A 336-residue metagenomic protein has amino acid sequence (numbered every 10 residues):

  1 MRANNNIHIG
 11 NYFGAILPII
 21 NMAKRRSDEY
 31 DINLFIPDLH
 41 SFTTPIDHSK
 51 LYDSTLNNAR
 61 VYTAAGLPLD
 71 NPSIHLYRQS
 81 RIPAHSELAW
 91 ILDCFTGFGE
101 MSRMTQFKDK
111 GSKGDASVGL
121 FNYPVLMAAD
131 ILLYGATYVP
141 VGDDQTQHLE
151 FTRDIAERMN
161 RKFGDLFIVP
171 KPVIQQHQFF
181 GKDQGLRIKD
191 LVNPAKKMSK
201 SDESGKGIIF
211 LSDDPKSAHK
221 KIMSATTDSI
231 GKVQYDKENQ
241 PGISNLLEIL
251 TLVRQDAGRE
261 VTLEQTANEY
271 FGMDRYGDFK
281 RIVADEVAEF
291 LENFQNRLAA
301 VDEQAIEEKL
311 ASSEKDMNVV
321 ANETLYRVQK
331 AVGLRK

Functional and structural regions predicted by a protein language model:
M1-R2, D38-H40, T137-Y138, D202 (+1 more regions): Short, histidine-centered active-site or binding-site loop motifs used for metal coordination, general acid-base
R2, N6, R81, G97 (+8 more regions): Short capping/connector residues at structural and topological boundaries
A3-A129, E286, L291, Q295-N296: N-terminal Rossmann-like or analogous alpha/beta NTP/dinucleotide-binding catalytic cores that position adenine
I7-G14, I32-D38, D47-S54, S80-H85 (+3 more regions): Structured ligand/cofactor/substrate-binding pocket environments in proteins
N11, R153-K336: Conserved nucleotide- and phosphate/pyrophosphate-binding catalytic cores in adenylate/nucleotidyl-handling enzymes
A15, N58, Y62, H148 (+2 more regions): Alpha-helical packing segments of well-folded alpha/beta enzyme cores
K24-S27, F98-S102, L133-P140, T251-Q265: Short helix-capping/linker segments at secondary-structure and domain boundaries
I32-L39, T63-G66, M127-L132, P194-S199 (+2 more regions): Short amphipathic alpha-helical segments, especially helix-boundary/capping motifs
